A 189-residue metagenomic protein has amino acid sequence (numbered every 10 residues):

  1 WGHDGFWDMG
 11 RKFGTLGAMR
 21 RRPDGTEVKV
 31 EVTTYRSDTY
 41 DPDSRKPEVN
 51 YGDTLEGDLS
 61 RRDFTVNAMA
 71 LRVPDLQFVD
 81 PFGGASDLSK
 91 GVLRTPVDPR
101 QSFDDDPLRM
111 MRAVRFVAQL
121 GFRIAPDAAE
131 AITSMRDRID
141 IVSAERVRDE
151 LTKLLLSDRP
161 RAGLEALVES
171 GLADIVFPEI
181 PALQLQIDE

Functional and structural regions predicted by a protein language model:
W1-E189: Catalytic cores of the polymerase beta-like nucleotidyltransferase superfamily and closely associated nucleotide
